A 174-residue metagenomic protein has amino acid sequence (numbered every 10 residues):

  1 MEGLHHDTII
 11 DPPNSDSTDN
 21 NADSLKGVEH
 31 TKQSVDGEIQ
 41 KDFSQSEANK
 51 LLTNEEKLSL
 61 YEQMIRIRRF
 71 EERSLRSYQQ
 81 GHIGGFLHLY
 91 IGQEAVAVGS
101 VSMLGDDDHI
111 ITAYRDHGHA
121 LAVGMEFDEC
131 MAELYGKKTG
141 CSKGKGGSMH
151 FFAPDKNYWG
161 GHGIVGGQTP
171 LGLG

Functional and structural regions predicted by a protein language model:
E2-R115, V123: N-terminal amphipathic, basic-rich helices that act as targeting or association modules
E72-R76, Q80-G174: Cofactor-binding active-site loop characterized by glycine-rich and histidine/acidic residues
